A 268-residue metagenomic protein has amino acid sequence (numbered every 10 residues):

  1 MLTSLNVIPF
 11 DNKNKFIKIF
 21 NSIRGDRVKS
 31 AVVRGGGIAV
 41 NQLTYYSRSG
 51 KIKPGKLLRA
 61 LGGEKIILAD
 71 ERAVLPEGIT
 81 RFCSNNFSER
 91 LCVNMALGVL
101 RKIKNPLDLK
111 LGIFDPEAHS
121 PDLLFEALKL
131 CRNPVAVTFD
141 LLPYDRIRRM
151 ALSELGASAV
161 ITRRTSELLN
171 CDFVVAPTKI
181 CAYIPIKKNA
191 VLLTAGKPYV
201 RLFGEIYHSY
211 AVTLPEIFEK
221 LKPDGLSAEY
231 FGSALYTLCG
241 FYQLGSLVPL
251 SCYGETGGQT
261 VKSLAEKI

Functional and structural regions predicted by a protein language model:
N6-D11, L43-R48, L68-E71, I113-A118 (+3 more regions): Structural motif
P9-L75: Metallocofactor- and cofactor-centric catalytic cores in central/energy metabolism, strongly enriched
R24-S30, Y45-G55, M150-N170, K179-Y183: A short, well-structured beta->alpha microelement
R72-E77, S120-F125, L142-M150, A182-I184 (+1 more regions): Short, charged/polar "capping" segments at the starts of alpha-helices and the immediately preceding loops
T80-G98: A glycine-rich, Thr/Ser-enriched phosphate-binding loop motif common to dinucleotide/cofactor-binding enzymes
I103-E167: Glycine-rich phosphate/diphosphate-binding loop of Rossmann-like nucleotide-binding domains
A157-K220: Rossmann-like adenosine-cofactor binding region
L193-I268: Adenosine-phosphate binding glycine-rich loop
